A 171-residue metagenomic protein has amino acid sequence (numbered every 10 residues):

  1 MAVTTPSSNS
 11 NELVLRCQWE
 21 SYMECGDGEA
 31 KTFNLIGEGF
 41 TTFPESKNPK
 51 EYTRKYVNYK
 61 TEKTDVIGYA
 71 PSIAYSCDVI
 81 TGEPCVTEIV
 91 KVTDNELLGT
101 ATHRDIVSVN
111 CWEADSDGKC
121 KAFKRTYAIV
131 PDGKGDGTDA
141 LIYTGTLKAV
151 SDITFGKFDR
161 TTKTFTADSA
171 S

Functional and structural regions predicted by a protein language model:
A2-I80, Y127-D139, T144: Solvent-exposed edge beta-strands and adjacent loop segments that serve as assembly or binding interfaces
S10, Y59-K124, T154-T164: Extracellular/virion structural assembly segments
A122-S171: Mixed-charge, glycine-accented linear interaction segment located at domain edges/termini
